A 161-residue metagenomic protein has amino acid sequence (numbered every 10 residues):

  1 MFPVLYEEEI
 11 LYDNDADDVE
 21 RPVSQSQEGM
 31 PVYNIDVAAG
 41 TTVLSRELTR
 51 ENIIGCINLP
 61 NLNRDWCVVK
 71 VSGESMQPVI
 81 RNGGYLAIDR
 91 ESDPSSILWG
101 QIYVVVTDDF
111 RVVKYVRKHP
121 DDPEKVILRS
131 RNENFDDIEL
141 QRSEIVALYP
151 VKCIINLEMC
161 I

Functional and structural regions predicted by a protein language model:
M1-N82, D93-S95, L148-P150, L157-I161: Short, positionally conserved secondary-structure boundary motifs
L62-I161: Acidic/glycine-rich C-terminal interaction modules and beta/coil loop segments that lie outside canonical DNA-binding
